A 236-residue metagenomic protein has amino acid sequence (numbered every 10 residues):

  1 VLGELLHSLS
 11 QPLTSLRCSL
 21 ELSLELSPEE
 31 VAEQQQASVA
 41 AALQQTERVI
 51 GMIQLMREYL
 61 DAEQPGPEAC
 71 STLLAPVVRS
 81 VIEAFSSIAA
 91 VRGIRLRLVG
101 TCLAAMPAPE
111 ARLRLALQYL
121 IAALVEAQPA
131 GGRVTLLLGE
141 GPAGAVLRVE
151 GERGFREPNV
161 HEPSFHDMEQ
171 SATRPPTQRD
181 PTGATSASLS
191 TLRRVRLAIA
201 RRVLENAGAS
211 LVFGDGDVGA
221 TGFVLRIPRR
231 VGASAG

Functional and structural regions predicted by a protein language model:
C18-S19, Q36-V91: Conserved DHp (HisKA) dimerization/phosphotransfer helix of two-component histidine kinases, i.e., the long coiled-coil
L43, E68-A69, G100, A105-E110: Conserved catalytic segment of the transmitter module in two-component histidine kinases, centered on the HATPase_c
R95-A104, G141: Conserved catalytic submotifs in the C-terminal HATPase_c
G131-A143, R148-E150: Short beta-strand/loop element within the Bergerat-fold HATPase_c
A145-V195: Glycine-rich/acidic phosphate-handling loop/turn and adjacent ATP-lid/helix of nucleotide-binding kinase/ATPase domains
G208-A209: Conserved glycine-rich
